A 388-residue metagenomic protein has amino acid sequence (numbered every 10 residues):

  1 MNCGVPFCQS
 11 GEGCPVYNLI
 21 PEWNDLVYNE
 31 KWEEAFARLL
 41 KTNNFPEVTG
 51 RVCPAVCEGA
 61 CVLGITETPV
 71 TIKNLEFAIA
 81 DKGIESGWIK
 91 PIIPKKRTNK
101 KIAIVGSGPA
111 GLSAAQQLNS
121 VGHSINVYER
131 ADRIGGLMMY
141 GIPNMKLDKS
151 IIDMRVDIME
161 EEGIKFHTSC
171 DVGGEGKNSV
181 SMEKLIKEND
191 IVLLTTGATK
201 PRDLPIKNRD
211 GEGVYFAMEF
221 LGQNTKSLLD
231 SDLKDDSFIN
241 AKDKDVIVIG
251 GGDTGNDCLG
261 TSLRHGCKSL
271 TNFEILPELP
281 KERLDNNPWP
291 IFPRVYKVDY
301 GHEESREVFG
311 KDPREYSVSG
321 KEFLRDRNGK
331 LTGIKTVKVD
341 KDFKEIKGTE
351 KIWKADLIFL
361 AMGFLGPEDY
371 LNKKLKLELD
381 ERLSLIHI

Functional and structural regions predicted by a protein language model:
N2, C14, N18, W32 (+5 more regions): Generic signal for short, ordered secondary-structure residues within or immediately flanking folded domains
N2-N29, G50-F77, N126, R133 (+1 more regions): Iron-sulfur cluster-binding cysteine motifs and their immediate structural context in ferredoxin-like electron-transfer
C3-Q9, N43, S150, G320: A ubiquitous short alpha-helical element
V16, I20, Y28, W32 (+10 more regions): Generic structural signal for well-ordered, non-membrane alpha-helical segments in soluble metabolic enzymes
L19, L40, N44, E58 (+4 more regions): A broad detector of the eukaryotic-type serine/threonine protein kinase catalytic domain
L19-R51, T66-K96, N224-T225: Ferredoxin-type iron-sulfur electron-transfer modules in oxidoreductases and energy-metabolism complexes
T42, P46, G50, G64 (+4 more regions): Alpha-helix initiation/capping motif
E76-I386: Residues forming the flavin
